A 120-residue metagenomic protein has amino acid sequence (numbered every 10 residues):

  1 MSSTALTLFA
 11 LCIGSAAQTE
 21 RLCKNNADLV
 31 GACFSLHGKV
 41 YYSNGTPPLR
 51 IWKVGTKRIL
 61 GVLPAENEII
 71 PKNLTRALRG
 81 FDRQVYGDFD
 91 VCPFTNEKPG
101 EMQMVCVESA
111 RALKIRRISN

Functional and structural regions predicted by a protein language model:
M1-T7: Sec-dependent signal peptide recognition, specifically the positively charged N-region followed immediately by
F9-A17: Hydrophobic h-region of N-terminal signal peptides that target proteins for export in Gram-negative bacteria
T19-E68: N-terminal secretory signal peptides
T56-K57, A65, C92-Q103: Intrinsically disordered, low-complexity acidic regions enriched in Pro/Ser/Thr
T75-G100: Flexible glycine-rich surface loops and low-complexity tracts that mediate binding to linear polymers
E97-N120: OB-fold/S1-family single-stranded nucleic acid-binding modules
